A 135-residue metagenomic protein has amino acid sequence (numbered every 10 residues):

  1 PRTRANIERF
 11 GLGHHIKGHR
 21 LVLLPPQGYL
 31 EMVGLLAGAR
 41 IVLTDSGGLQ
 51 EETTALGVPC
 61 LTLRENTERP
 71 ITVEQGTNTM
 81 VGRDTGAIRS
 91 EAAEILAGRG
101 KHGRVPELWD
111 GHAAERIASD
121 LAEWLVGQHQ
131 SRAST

Functional and structural regions predicted by a protein language model:
T3-T135: Nucleotide-activated sugar donor-binding and catalytic core shared by glycosyltransferases and related lipid-linked
